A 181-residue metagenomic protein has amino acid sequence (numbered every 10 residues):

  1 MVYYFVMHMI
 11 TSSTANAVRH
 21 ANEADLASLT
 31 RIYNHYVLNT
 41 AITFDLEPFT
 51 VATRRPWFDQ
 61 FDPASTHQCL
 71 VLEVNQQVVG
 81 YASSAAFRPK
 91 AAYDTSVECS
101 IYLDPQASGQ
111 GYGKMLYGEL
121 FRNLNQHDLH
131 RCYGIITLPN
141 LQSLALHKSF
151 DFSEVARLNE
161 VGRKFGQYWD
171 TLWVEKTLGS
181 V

Functional and structural regions predicted by a protein language model:
A17-L29: A short beta-loop-alpha structural element at the N-terminal edge of CoA-dependent acyl/N-acetyltransferase catalytic
T30-D59: Conserved GNAT-fold acetyl-CoA-binding loop/helix
P48-Q106, Y117-G118, T177-G179: Acetyl-CoA-dependent GNAT
Q77-G80, Q142, Y168: Glycine-rich acetyl-CoA-binding "A-motif" of GNAT/NAT acetyltransferases
S83-A86, Y133-I136, K148, S153-D170 (+1 more regions): Conserved catalytic-core motifs of GNAT/GCN5-like acyltransferases
S108, G134-L144: Conserved beta-strand-loop-alpha-helix junction that forms the acyl-donor binding cleft
G109-R122, A145-S149: Conserved acetyl-CoA-binding loop-helix of GNAT-fold acetyltransferases
L124-I136: Conserved GNAT acetyl-CoA-binding A-motif
